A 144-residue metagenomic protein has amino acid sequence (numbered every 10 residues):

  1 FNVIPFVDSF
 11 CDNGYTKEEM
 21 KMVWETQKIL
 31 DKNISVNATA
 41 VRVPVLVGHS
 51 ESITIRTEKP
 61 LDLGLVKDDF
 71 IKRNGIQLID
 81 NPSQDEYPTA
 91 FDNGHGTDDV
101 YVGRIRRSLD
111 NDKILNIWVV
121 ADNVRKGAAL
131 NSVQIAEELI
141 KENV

Functional and structural regions predicted by a protein language model:
F1-D69: Active-site-lining helix/loop region of Rossmann-like oxidoreductase modules
I4, N37, Y101-G103, W118: Residues in well-ordered beta-strands of folded domains
N37, I79-Q84: Flexible, glycine/charged-enriched surface loops at secondary-structure junctions
P44-L46, L109-N111, R125: Short glycine/serine/proline-enriched coil/turn segments at secondary-structure junctions
S50-S52, T97, I114-N116: Broad gene-expression machinery/nucleic-acid interaction feature
L65, F70-D80: A common structural junction motif
E86-K113: FAD-binding beta-loop-beta segment adjacent to the flavin cofactor pocket
D112-V144: Generic C-terminus detector
